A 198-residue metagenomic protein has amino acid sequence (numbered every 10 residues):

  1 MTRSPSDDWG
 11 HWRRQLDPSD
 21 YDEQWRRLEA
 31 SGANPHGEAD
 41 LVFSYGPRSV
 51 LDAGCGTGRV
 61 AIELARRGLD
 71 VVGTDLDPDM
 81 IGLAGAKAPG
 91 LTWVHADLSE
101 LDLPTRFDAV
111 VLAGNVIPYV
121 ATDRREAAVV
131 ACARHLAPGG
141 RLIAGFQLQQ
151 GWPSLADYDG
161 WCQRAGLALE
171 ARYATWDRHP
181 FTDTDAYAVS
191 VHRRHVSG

Functional and structural regions predicted by a protein language model:
M1-G46: Conserved class I S-adenosyl-L-methionine
P47-G56: Conserved class I S-adenosyl-L-methionine
T57-E100: Class I SAM-dependent methyltransferase SAM/SAH-binding core
S99-A109: A short acidic, Gly/Pro-enriched loop at the edge of an enzyme's catalytic core that lines a small-molecule cofactor
D108-D123: A short SAM/SAH-binding and catalytic strip from SAM-dependent methyltransferases
E126-P138: A short glycine-rich, Lys/Arg-flanked "PGG" loop and its adjoining helix->strand segment in the class I
G139-Q147: Conserved beta-strand signature within the Rossmann-like core of class I S-adenosyl-L-methionine
T182-G198: Core SAM-dependent methyltransferase catalytic element
